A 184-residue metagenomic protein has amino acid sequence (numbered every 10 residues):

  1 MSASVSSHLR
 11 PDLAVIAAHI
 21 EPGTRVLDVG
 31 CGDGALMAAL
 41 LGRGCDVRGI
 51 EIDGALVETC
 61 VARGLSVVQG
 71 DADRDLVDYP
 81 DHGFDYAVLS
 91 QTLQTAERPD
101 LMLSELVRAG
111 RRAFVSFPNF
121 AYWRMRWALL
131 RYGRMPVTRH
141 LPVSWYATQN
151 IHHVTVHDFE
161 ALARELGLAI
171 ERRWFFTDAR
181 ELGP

Functional and structural regions predicted by a protein language model:
S7-G23: Conserved alpha-helix/loop element of class I SAM-dependent methyltransferases that forms part of the SAM/SAH-binding
P22, H82-G83, A109: Alpha-helix C-terminal capping/helix-to-coil transition sites in glycosyltransferase folds
G30-G32: Class I SAM-dependent methyltransferase "Motif I" SAM/SAH-binding loop
A35-D75: Class I SAM-dependent methyltransferase SAM/SAH-binding core
D75-D81: Short conserved loop adjoining the S-adenosyl-L-methionine
Y86-E97: A short SAM/SAH-binding and catalytic strip from SAM-dependent methyltransferases
D100-E105, R112-P184: S-adenosyl-L-methionine-dependent methyltransferase catalytic module, highlighting the catalytic core
